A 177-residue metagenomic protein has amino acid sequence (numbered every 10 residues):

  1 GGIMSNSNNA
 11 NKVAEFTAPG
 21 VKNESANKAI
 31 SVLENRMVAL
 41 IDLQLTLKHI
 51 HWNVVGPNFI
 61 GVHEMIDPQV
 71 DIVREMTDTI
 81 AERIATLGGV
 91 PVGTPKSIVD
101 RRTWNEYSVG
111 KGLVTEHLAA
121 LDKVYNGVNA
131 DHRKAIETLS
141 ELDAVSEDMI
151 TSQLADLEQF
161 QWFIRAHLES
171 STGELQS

Functional and structural regions predicted by a protein language model:
G1-I3: Short, Lys/Arg-enriched N-terminal segments with co-localized hydrophobic residues within the first ~10-30 amino acids
N11-R36, V114: Disorder-to-helix initiation segments
G20-K28, L43-P68, D131-V145: Helix-loop segments that flank and shape redox-cofactor active sites
N27-M37, I41, D67-V70, R74 (+4 more regions): Short amphipathic alpha-helical segments with heptad-repeat character
M37, Q44, H51, V70 (+5 more regions): A structural signal for well-ordered alpha-helices, especially hydrophobic packing surfaces of coiled-coils
N58-S97, H167: Conserved alpha-helical segments that form or flank metal/cofactor-binding pockets of metalloenzymes
E75, E147-S177: Short, contiguous alpha-helical
E82, K96-A155: Acidic/histidine-rich alpha-helical segments that form the ligand environment of transition-metal centers
